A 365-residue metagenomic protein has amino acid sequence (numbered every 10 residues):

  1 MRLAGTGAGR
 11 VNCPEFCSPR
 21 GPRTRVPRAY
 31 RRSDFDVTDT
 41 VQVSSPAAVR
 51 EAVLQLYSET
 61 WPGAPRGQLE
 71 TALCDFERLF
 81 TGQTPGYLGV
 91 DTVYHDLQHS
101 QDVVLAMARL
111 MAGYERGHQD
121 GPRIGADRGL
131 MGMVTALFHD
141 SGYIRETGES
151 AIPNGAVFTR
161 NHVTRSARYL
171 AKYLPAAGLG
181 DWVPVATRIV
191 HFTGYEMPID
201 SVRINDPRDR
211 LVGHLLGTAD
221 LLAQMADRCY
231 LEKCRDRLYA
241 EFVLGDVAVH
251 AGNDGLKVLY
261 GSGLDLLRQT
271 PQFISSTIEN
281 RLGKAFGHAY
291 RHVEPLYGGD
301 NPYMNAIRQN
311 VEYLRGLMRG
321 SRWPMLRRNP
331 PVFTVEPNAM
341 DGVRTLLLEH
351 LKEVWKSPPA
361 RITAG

Functional and structural regions predicted by a protein language model:
G21, P27-G63, R109-R128, F138 (+2 more regions): Divalent metal-dependent phosphate-bond-processing catalytic cores, especially two-metal-ion Mg2+/Mn2+ enzymes that act
A72-F80, G132-A136, A186-G194, L215-A219: Short alpha-helical scaffolding segments that buttress acidic/His motifs in well-ordered protein cores
E77-A106, G148-A156: Active-site flanking loop/helix segments enriched in acidic
H95-H99, I124-M133, F158-H162, P207-H214: Secondary-structure capping and boundary motifs in well-ordered enzyme cores
S100, M107, H162-D200, L256-K257: Histidine- and acidic-residue-rich, metal-dependent catalytic cores
V103, L130-A151, S166, T187-E196: His-Asp-centered metal-binding catalytic motifs of divalent-metal-dependent phosphohydrolases/nucleases
G117-P122, G148-P153, Y173-P184: Inter-helical turn/loop segments and adjacent helix faces that build the functional surface of alpha-helical bundle
